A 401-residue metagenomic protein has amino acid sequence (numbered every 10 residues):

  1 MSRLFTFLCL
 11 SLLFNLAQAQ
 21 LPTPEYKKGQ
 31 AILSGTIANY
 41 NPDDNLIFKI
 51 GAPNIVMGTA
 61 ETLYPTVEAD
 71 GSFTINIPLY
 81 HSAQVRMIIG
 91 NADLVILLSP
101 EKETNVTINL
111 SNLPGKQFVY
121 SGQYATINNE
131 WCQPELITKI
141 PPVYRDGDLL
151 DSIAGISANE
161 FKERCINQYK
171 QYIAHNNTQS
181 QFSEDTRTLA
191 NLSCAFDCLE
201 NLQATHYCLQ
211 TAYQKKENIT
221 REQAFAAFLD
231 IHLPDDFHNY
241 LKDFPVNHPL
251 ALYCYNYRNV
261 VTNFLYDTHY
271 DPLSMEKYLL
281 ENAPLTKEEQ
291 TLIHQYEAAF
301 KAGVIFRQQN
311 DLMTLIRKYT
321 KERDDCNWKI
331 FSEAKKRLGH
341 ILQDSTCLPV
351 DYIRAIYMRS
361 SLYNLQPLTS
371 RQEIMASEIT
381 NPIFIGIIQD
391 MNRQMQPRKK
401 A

Functional and structural regions predicted by a protein language model:
M1-E25: Bacterial Sec-dependent N-terminal signal peptides
R3-L4, A69-G71, R323-I330: N-terminal start-of-domain structural block
L13, M87-I88, Q214: Alpha-helix boundary/interfacial micro-motifs
Q20-L189, L202: A non-transmembrane, solvent-exposed segment enriched in polar/low-complexity residues
V119-A401: Oxidative protein folding and maturation machinery
